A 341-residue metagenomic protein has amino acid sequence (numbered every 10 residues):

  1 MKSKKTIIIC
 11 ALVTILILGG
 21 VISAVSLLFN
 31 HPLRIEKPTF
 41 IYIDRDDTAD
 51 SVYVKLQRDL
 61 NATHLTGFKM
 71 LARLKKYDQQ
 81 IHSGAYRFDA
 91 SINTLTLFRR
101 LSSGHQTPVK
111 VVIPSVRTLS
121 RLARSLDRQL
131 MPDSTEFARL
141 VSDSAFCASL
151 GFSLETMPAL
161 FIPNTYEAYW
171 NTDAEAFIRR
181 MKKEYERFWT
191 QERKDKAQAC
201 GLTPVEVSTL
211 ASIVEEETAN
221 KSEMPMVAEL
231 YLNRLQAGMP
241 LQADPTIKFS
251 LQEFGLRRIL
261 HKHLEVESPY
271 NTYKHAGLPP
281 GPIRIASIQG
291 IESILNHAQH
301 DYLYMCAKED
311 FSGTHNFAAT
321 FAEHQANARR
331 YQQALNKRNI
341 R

Functional and structural regions predicted by a protein language model:
M1-P38: N-terminal type II signal-anchor transmembrane helix that functions as the membrane-insertion/stop-transfer segment
K2-I9, R139-S149, D195: Polar/charged alpha-helical tracts
I7-A11, P38-I43, D78-Q80, R117-R121 (+4 more regions): Short low-complexity stretches enriched in small and charged residues
A11-L16, R58-L60, S83-A85, E136-V141 (+2 more regions): N-terminal start-of-chain detector that recognizes signal peptides and the immediate post-cleavage beginning
V13-T14, F40, D195, A307: N-terminal hydrophobic or amphipathic segments with adjacent small-residue motifs that include Sec signal peptides
G20-V21, A85, F152, L256: Intrinsically disordered, low-complexity regions
S26-W189: Signal peptide-directed extracytoplasmic domains
T48, V112, R124, M131-T135 (+1 more regions): Bacterial extracytoplasmic/cell-wall-associated proteins, especially those involved in peptidoglycan
